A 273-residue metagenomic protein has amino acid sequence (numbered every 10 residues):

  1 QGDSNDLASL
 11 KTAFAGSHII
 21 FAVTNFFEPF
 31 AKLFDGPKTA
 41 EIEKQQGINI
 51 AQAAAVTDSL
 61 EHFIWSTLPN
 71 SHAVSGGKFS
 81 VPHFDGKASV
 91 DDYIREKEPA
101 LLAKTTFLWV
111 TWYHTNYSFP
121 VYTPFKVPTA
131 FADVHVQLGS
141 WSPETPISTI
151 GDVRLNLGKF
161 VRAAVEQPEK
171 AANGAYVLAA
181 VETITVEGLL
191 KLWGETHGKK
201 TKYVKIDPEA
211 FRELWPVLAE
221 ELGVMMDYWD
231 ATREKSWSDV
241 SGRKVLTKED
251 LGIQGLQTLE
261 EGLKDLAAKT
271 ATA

Functional and structural regions predicted by a protein language model:
Q1, T201-A210: A generic structural motif
Q1-I19: Conserved Rossmann-fold cofactor-binding substructure of NAD(P)-dependent oxidoreductases
N5-A8, F26-I42, T57-E61, P69-K200 (+1 more regions): Oxidoreductase cofactor-interface core, primarily capturing Rossmann-like NAD(P)-dependent enzymes
T12-G16, A53, Y93: CheY-like receiver
I19-A22, W65: Redox-cofactor binding/interface segments in oxidoreductases and associated redox assembly factors
I20, L157, L189, L259-G262: Non-catalytic, hydrophobic alpha-helical segments
Q46-N49, A53: Short, conserved SAM-binding segment of the class I
A172, P208-A273: A hydrophobic C-terminal alpha-helical subdomain
